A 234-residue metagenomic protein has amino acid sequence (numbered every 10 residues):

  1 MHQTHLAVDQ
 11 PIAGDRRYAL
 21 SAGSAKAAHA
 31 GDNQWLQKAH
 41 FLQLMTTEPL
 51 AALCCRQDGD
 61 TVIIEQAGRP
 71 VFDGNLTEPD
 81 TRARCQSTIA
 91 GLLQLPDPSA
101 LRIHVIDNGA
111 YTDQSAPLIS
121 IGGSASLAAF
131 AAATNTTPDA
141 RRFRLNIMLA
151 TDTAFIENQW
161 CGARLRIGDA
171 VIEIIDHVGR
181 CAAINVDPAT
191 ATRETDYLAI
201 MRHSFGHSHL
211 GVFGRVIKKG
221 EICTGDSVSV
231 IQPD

Functional and structural regions predicted by a protein language model:
M1-D234: Metal-cofactor-dependent catalytic cores
